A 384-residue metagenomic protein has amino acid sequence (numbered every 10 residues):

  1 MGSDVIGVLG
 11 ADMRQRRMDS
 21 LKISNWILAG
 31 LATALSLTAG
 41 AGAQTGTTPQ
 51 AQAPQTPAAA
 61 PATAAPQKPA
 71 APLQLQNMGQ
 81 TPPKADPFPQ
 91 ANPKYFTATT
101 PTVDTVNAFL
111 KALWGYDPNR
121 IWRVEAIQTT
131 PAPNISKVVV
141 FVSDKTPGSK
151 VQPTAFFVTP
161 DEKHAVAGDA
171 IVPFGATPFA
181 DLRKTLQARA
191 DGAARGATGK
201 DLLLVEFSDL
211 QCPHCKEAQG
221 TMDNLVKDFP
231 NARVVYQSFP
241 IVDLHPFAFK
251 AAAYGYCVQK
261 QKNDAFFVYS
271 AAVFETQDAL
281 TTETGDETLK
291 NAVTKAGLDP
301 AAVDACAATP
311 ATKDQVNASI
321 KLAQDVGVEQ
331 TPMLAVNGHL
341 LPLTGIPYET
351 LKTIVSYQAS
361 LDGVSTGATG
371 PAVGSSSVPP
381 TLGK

Functional and structural regions predicted by a protein language model:
L9, R14-Q44: Sec-dependent N-terminal signal peptides
T45-L75, Y95-T99, N107-F109, L113-A167 (+1 more regions): C-terminal cap of thioredoxin/glutaredoxin-like
P82-K94, A251-A252: Acidic/histidine-rich, surface-exposed loop or edge segments in extracytoplasmic proteins
T102, V106, K200, A218-T221 (+7 more regions): Stable alpha-helical elements in mature extracytoplasmic
I121, D201, N231-R233: A generic structural signal for alpha->beta connector loops
T159-A193: A short, surface-exposed interaction/processing loop segment used at functional sites
T185-L202, V226: A short beta-strand-turn-helix
V205-T294, Q324-E329, Y357, L361 (+1 more regions): Structural alpha/beta surface segment adjacent to cysteine/selenocysteine redox centers across thiol/disulfide enzymes
